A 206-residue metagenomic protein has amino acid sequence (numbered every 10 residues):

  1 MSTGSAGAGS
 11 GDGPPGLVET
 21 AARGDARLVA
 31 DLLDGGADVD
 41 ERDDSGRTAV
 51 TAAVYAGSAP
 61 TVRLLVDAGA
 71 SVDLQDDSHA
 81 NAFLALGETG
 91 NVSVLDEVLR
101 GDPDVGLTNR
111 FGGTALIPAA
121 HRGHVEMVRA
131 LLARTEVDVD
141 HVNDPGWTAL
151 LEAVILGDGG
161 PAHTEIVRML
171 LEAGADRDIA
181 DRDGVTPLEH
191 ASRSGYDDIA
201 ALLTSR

Functional and structural regions predicted by a protein language model:
M1-G16, A162, E172-A173, R182-V185 (+1 more regions): Ankyrin-repeat-protein effector appendages
M1-G35, D44-R47, D67, I117 (+1 more regions): Intrinsically disordered, low-complexity regulatory segments in ankyrin-centric signaling systems
E19-G24, A52-S58, A85-N91, P118-H124 (+2 more regions): Ankyrin repeat A-helix N-terminal signature
L28, P60-T61, S93-V94, E126-M127 (+2 more regions): Conserved ankyrin/ankyrin-like repeat signature
A30-D38, R63-S71, D96-D104, R129-D138 (+2 more regions): Ankyrin repeat domain, specifically the short helix-to-loop turn at the C-terminus of the second helix of each repeat
G90-G146: Eukaryotic tandem repeat interaction scaffolds
